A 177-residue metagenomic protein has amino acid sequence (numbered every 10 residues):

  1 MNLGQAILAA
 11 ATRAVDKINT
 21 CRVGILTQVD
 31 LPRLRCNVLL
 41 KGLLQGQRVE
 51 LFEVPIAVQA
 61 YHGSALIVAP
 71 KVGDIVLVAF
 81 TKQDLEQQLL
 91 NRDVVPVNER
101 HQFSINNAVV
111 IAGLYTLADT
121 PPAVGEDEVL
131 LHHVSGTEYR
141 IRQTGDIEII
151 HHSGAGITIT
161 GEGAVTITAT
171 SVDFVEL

Functional and structural regions predicted by a protein language model:
M1-G161: Hydrophobic packing positions characteristic of elongated beta-solenoid/beta-helix-type spike/fiber shafts
I150-H152, T160-E162, T168-T170, V175-L177: Feature marks extracellular polysaccharide-active and adherence modules
